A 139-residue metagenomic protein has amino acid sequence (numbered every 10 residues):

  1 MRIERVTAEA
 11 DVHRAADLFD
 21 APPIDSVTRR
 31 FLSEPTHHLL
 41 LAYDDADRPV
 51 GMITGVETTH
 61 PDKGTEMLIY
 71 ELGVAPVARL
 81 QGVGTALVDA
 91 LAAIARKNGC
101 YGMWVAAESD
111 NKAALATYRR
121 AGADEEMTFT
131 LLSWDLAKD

Functional and structural regions predicted by a protein language model:
M1-S26: Short amphipathic alpha-helix that is part of the acyltransferase structural core
D20-L41: Active-site rim helix/loop that mediates acceptor-substrate recognition in acyltransferases
L41, R48-E57, L68, G73: Conserved beta-strand in the GNAT
A75-V77, Q81, S109-D110: Active-site acidic-Proline motif in GNAT/NAT acetyltransferases
L80-A93, A116-R120: Conserved acetyl-CoA-binding loop-helix of GNAT-fold acetyltransferases
R96-A106: Conserved GNAT acetyl-CoA-binding A-motif
W104-A114, S133-A137: Conserved beta-strand-loop-alpha-helix junction that forms the acyl-donor binding cleft
R119-T128: Conserved acetyl-CoA-binding loop of GNAT-fold acetyltransferases
